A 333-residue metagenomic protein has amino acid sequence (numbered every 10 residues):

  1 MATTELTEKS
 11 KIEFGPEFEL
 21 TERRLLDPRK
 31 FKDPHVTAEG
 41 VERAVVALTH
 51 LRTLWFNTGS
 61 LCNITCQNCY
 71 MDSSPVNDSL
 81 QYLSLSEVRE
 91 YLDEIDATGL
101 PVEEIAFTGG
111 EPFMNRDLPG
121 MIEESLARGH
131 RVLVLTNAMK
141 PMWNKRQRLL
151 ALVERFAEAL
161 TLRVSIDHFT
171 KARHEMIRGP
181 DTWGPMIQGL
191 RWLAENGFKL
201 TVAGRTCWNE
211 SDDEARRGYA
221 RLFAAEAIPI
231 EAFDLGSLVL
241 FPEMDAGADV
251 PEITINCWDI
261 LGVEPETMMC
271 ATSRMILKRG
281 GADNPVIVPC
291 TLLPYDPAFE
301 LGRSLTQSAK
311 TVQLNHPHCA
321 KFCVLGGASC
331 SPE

Functional and structural regions predicted by a protein language model:
T3, P242-E333: Accessory C-terminal segments flanking Radical SAM cores
L6, E13-G109, F113-E124, R128-H130: Conserved alpha-helical substructure of the radical SAM core
F14, P28, S84-E87, Y91 (+6 more regions): Short flexible/disordered coil segments
T53, T161, T272: Broad gene-expression machinery/nucleic-acid interaction feature
L61-T65, K171, D283, P297: Short, acidic Gly/Pro/Ser/Thr-rich loop/turn segments
V76-D93, G110-F156, L162, I166-Q188 (+1 more regions): Canonical radical SAM enzyme core domain
G99-I105, L133, A157-I166, G184-V250: Conserved C-terminal portion of the radical SAM core fold that forms the substrate/S-adenosylmethionine-binding
